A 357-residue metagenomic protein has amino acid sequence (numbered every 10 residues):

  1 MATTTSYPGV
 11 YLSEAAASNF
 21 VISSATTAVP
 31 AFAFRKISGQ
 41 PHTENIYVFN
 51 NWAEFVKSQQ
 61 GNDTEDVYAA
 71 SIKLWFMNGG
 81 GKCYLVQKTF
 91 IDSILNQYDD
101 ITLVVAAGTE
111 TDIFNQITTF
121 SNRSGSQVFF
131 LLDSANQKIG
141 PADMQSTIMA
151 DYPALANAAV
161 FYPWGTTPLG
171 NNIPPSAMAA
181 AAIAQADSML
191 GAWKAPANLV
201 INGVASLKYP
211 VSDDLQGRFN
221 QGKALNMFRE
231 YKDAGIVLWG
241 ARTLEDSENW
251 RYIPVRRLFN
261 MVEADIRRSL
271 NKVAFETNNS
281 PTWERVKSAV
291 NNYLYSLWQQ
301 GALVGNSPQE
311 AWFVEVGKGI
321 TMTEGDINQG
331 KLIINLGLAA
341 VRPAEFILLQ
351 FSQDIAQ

Functional and structural regions predicted by a protein language model:
M1-Y84, T89-G108, N122-S126, F130-Q357: Structured, hydrophobic secondary-structure cores that serve as assembly/anchoring elements
I113-F120: A short acidic, amphipathic alpha-helical/loop segment
